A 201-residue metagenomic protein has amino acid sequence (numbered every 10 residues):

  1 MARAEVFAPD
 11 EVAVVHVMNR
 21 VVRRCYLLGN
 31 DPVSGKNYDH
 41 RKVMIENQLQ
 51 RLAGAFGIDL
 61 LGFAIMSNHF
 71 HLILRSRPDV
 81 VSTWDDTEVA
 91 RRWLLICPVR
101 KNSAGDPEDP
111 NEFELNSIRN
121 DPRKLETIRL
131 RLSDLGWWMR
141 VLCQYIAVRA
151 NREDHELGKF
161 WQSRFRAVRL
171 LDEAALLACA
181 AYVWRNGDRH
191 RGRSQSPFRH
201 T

Functional and structural regions predicted by a protein language model:
M1-T201: Short catalytic/metal-binding and nucleic-acid-binding patches
